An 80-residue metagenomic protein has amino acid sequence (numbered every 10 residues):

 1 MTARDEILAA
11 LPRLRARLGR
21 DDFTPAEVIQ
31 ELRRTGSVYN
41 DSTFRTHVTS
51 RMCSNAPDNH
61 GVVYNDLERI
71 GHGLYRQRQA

Functional and structural regions predicted by a protein language model:
M1-Y39: Positively charged, polyanion-binding regions of nucleic-acid-associated proteins
T2-E6, R33-A80: Charged low-complexity interaction tracts in eukaryotic proteins
